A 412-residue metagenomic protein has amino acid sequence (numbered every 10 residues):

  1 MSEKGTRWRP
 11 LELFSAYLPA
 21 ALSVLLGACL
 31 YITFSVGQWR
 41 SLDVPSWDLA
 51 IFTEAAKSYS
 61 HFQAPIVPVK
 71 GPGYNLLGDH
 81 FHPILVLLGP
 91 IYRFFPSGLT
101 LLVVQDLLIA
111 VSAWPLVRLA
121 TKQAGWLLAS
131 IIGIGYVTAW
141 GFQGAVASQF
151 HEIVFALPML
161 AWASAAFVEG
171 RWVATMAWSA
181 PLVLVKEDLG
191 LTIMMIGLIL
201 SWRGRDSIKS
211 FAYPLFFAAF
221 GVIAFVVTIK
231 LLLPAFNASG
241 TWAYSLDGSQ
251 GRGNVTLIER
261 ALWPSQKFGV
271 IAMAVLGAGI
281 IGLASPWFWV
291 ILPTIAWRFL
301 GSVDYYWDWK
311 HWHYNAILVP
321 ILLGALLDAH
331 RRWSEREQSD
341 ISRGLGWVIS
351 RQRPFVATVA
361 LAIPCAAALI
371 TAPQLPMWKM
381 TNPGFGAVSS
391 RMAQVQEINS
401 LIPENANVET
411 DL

Functional and structural regions predicted by a protein language model:
M1-R7, T192-A219: Perimembrane helix-loop-helix junctions
M1-T33, W172, A212-F217: Start-transfer (signal-anchor) and selected internal transmembrane alpha helices of multi-pass inner/ER membrane
A21-L25, L127, A218-V222, W333-L375: Signature aromatic-anchored transmembrane alpha helix within multi-pass, membrane-resident enzymes that catalyze glycan
I51-N75, P83-I84, D206: Extracytosolic helix-loop segments that constitute the early lumenal/periplasmic catalytic or substrate-binding loops
L99-Q123: Transmembrane-helix motifs of polytopic, lipid-linked glycan transferases
P115-R118, G135, V154-W178, I193-G197: Specific aromatic-rich, kink-prone transmembrane helix
K267-I295: Hydrophobic, aromatic-rich transmembrane alpha-helices and their immediate juxtamembrane boundary segments
W289-W347: Hydrophobic/aromatic-rich transmembrane helices and adjacent perimembrane loops
